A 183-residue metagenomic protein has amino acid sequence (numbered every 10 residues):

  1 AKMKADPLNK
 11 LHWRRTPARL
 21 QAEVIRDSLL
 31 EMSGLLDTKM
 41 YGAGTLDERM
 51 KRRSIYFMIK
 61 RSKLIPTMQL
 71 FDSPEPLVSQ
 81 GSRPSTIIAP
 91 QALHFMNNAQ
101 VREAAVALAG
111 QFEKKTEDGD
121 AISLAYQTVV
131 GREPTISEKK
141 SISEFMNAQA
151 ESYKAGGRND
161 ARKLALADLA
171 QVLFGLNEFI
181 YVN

Functional and structural regions predicted by a protein language model:
A1-V129, E133-T135, A167, L173-N183: An acidic, gly/pro-interrupted, aromatic-rich
V129, A150-Y153: Short amphipathic alpha-helical interaction patches enriched in hydrophobic/aromatic residues with interspersed Lys/Arg
S137, S141-I142, R162, L166: Long, internal low-complexity/basic segments
K140-E151: Amphipathic alpha-helical segments that form the core helices of the histone-fold
S152-E178: Charge-dense polyanion-binding interfaces
